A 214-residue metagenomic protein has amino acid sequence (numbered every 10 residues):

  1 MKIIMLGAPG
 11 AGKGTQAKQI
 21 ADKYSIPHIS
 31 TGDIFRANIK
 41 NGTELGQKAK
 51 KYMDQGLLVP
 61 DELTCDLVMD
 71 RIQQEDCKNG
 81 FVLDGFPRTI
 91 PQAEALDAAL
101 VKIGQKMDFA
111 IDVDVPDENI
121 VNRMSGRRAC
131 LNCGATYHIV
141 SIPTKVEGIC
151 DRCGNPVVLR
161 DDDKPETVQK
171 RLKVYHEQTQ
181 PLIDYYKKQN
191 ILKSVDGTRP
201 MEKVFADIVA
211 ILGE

Functional and structural regions predicted by a protein language model:
M1-E214: Glycine-rich phosphate-binding loop of ATP-dependent small-molecule kinases
